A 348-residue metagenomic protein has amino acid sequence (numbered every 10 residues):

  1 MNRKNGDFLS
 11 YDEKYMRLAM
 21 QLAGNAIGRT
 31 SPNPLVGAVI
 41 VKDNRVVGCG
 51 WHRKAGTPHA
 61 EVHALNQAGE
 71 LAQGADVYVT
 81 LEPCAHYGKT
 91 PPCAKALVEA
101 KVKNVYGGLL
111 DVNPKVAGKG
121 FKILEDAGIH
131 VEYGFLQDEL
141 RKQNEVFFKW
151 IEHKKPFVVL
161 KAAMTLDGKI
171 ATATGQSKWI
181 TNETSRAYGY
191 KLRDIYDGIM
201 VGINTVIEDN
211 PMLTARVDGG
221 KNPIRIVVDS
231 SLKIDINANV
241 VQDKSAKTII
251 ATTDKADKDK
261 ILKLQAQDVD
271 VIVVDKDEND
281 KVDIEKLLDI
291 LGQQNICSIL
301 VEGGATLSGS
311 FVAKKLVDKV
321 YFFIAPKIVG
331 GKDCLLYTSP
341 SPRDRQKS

Functional and structural regions predicted by a protein language model:
E13-R29: Short, basic/aromatic recognition patches
A19, G37, C84, L124 (+6 more regions): Residue-level signal for inorganic ion chemistry
V36-V41, A162: Short beta-strand scaffold segments in enzyme catalytic cores
I40-L140, I224, K244, I249 (+3 more regions): Zn2+-dependent cytidine deaminase-like catalytic core
K149-W150, V159-L166, I170-C297, T306-G309: Active-site ligand-binding patch in enzyme domains
C297, G303, Y321-F323: Helical hairpin unit composed of two closely spaced alpha helices linked by a short loop
I324-L336: Glycine-rich, small/acidic residue-mixed loop/short-helix segments
Y337-Q346: Conserved small/polar residues in nucleotide/adenosyl-binding loops
